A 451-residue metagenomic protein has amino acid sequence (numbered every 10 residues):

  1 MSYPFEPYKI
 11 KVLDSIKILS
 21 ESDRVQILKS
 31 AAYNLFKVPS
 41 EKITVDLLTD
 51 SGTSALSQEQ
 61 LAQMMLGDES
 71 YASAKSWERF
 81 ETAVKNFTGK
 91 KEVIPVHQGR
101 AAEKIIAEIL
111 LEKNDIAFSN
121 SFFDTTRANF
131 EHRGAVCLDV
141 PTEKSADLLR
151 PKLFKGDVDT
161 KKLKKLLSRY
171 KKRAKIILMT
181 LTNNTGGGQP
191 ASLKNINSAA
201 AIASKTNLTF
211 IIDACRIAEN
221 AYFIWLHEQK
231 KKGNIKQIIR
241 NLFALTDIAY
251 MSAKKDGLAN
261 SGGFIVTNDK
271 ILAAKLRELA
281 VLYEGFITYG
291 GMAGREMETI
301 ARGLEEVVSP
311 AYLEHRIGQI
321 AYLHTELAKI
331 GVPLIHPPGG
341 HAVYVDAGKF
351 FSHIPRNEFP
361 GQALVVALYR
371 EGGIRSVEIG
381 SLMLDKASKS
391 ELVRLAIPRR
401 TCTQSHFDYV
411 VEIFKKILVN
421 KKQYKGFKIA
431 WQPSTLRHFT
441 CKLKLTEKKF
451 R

Functional and structural regions predicted by a protein language model:
S2-P39, I43-A55, Q60, E69-V93 (+2 more regions): Conserved PLP-enzyme active-site core in the AAT-like
S20, F36, L364-L368, K415-I417: C-terminal, active-site-flanking charged/polar segments
T182, A274, S352-P360, R400-Y409: Short, conserved charged micro-motifs
K254-G257, V343, C402: Conserved phosphate/anionic-ligand binding catalytic regions in large, soluble enzymes, centered on
N260-G262, G340, S390-R394: Short, solvent-exposed beta-strand edge segments and adjacent coil->beta transition regions
T267, V345-G348, I397-R399: Short beta-strand-to-loop capping motifs
T288-M297, R302-Q362, V366, R370-S390 (+1 more regions): Conserved small-domain helix->loop->beta segment predominantly found in fold-type I
E371, M383-R451: PLP-dependent enzyme catalytic core of the Aspartate aminotransferase-like
